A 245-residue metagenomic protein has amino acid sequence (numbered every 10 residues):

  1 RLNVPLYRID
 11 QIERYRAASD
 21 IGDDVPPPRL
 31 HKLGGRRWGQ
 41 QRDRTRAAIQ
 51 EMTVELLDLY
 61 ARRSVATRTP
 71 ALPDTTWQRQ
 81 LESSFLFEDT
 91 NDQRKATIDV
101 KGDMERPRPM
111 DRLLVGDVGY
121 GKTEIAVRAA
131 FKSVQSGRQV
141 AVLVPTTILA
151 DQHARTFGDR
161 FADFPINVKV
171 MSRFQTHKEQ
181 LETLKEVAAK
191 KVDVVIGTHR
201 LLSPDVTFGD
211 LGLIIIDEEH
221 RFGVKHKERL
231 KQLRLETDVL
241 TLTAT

Functional and structural regions predicted by a protein language model:
R1-D92: Upstream accessory/linker segments immediately N-terminal to the RecA-like ATPase cores of bacterial MutS and a subset
L86-M110, E124: N-terminal pre-P-loop "Q-motif" helix
D111, I125-A154, A162-N167: Conserved SF1/SF2 helicase motif Ia
G137-V140, N167, K190-V194, D210-L213 (+1 more regions): Loop/turn-to-beta-strand initiation segments
L149-A188: Conserved helix-turn-beta segment of the N-terminal RecA-like "Helicase ATP-binding" lobe in SF1/SF2 helicases
D151, F208-L213, E219-T245: Post-DEXD/H (motif II) to motif III coupling segment of the RecA-like Helicase ATP-binding lobe
F174-V195, L202-L211: Conserved motor-coupling elements within RecA-like helicase/translocase cores
T198, D217-E218: Walker B catalytic acidic pair
